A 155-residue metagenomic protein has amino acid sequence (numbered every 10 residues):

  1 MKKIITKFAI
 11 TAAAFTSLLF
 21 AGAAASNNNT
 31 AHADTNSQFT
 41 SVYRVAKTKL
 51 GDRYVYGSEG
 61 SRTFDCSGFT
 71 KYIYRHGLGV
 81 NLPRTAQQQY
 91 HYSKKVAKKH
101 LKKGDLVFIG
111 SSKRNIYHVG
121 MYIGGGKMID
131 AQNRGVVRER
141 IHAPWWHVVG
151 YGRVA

Functional and structural regions predicted by a protein language model:
K2-I4, A23-F39, R44, V80 (+2 more regions): Aromatic- and glycine-rich peptidoglycan recognition patches
K3-T16: Sec-dependent N-terminal signal peptides
S17-A21: Hydrophobic h-region of N-terminal signal peptides that target proteins for export in Gram-negative bacteria
A33, D52-K103, V148: Catalytic cysteine-centered active-site loop
Q38-V42, A46, D65-C66, T70: Stable alpha-helical elements in mature extracytoplasmic
